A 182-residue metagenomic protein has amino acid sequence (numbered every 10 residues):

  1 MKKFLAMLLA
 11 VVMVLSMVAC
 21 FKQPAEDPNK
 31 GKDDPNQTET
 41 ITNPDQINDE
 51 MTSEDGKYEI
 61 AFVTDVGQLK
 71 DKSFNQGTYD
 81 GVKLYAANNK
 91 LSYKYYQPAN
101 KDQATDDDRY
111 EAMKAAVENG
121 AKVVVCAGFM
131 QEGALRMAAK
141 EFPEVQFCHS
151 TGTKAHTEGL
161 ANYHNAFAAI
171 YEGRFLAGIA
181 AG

Functional and structural regions predicted by a protein language model:
M1-L9: Positively charged n-region of N-terminal signal peptides that target proteins for export
S16-A19: C-terminal motif of bacterial Sec signal peptides marking the signal peptidase cleavage site
F21-G182: A residue-level marker of the well-folded mature domains of exported/periplasmic proteins
